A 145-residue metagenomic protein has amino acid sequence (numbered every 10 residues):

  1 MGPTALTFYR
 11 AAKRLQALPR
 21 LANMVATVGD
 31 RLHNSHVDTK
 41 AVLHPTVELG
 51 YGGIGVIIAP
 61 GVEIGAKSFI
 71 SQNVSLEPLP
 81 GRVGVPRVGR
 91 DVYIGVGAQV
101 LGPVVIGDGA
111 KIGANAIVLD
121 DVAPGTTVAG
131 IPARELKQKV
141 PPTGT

Functional and structural regions predicted by a protein language model:
M1-S35, A133, V140-T145: Terminal amphipathic alpha-helical/low-complexity segments used for targeting or macromolecular assembly
T39, H44-P45, G50-Y51, A59-P60 (+12 more regions): Left-handed beta-helix
